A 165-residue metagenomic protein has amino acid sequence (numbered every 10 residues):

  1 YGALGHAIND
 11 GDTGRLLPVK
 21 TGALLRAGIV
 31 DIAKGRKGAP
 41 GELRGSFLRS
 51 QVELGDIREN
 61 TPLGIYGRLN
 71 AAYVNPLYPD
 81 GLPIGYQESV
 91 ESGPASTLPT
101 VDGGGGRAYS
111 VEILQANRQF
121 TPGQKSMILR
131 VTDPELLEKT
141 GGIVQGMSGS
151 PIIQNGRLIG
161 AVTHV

Functional and structural regions predicted by a protein language model:
Y1-G141, Q145, Q154-N155, T163: Serine endopeptidase catalytic core focused on the charge-relay Asp
S150, H164-V165: Conserved structured catalytic cores and adjacent interaction surfaces of nucleotide-binding/hydrolyzing enzymes
